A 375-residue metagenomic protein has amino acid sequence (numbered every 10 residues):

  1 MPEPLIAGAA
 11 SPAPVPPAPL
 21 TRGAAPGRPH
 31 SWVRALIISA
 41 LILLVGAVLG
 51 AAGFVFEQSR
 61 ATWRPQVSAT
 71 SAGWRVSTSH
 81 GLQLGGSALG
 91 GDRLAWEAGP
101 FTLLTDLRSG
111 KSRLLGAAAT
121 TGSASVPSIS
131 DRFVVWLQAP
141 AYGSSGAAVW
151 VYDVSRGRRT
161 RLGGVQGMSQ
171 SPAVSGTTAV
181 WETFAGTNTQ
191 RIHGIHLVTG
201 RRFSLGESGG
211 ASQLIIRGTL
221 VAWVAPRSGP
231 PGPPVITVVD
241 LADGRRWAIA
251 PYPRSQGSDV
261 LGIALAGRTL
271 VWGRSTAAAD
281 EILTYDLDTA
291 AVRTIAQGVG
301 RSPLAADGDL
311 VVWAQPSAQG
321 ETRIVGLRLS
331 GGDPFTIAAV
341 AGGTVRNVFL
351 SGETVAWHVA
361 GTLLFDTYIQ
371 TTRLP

Functional and structural regions predicted by a protein language model:
I38-A52: Hydrophobic membrane-insertion alpha-helices, especially the h-region of bacterial N-terminal signal peptides
G53, Q58-S109, L374: An edge-strand/N-cap motif at the start of beta-rich repeat modules
A72-H80, K111-A117, R158-G164, G200-G206 (+3 more regions): A short beta-strand motif characteristic of beta-propeller blades
G81-G90, T121-D131, Q166-G176, S208-T219 (+3 more regions): Repeated scaffold domains used in trafficking and secretory/extracellular systems, primarily beta-propellers
L94-E97, V134-L137, A179-E182, V221-A225 (+3 more regions): Residue position within the beta-strands of beta-propeller blades
G99-L104, Y142-W150, T187-H193, G229-T237 (+3 more regions): Structural motif
D106-G110, D153-G157, H196-G200, D240-G244 (+3 more regions): Short loop/turn segments that connect beta-strands within beta-propeller blades
G342-P375: Blade-level signature of beta-propeller repeat domains, shared across WD40, Kelch, NHL, RCC1 and BNR/Asp-box propellers
